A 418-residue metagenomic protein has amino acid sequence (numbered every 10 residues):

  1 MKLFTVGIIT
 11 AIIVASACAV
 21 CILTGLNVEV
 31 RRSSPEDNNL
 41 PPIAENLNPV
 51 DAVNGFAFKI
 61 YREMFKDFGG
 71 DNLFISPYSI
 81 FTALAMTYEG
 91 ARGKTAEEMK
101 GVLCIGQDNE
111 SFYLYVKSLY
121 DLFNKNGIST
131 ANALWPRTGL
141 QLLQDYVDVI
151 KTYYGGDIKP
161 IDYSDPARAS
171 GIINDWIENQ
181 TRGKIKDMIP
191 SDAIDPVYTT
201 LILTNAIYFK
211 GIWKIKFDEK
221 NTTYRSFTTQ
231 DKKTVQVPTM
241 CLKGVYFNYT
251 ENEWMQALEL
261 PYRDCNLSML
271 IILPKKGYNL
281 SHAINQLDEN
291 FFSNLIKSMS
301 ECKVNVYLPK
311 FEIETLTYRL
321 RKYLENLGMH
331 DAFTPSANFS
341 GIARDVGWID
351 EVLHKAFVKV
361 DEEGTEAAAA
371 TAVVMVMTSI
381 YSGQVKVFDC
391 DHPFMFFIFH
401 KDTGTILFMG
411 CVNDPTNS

Functional and structural regions predicted by a protein language model:
K2-S164, D175, V412, T416: Detector for small/aliphatic-rich hydrophobic stretches
L26, F291-L295, S418: Soluble, non-membrane globular domain cores that form compact, hydrophobic packing and curved binding surfaces
G70, N109-G277, H282, L295-Y381 (+1 more regions): Non-catalytic, conformational "gating/processing" segments within enzyme and secreted inhibitor domains
G70-D71, P393-M395: Short loop/turn microsegments at loop-to-beta-strand junctions
T82, A133, M269-I271, F397 (+1 more regions): Structural recognition of the beta-strand scaffold that forms the well-ordered cores of secreted hydrolase catalytic
V387-H392: Short loop/turn motifs at secondary-structure junctions and domain boundaries
F394-S418: C-terminal or internal capping secondary-structure element at the end of a domain, subdomain, or sheet
